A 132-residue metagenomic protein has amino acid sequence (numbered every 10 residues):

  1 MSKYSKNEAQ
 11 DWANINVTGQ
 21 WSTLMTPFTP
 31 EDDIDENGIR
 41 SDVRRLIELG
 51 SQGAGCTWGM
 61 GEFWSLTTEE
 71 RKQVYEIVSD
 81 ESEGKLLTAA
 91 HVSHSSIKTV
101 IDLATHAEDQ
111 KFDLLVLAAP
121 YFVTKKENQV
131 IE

Functional and structural regions predicted by a protein language model:
S2-E132: Active-site beta->alpha loop and helix N-cap motifs at the rims of alpha/beta catalytic domains
